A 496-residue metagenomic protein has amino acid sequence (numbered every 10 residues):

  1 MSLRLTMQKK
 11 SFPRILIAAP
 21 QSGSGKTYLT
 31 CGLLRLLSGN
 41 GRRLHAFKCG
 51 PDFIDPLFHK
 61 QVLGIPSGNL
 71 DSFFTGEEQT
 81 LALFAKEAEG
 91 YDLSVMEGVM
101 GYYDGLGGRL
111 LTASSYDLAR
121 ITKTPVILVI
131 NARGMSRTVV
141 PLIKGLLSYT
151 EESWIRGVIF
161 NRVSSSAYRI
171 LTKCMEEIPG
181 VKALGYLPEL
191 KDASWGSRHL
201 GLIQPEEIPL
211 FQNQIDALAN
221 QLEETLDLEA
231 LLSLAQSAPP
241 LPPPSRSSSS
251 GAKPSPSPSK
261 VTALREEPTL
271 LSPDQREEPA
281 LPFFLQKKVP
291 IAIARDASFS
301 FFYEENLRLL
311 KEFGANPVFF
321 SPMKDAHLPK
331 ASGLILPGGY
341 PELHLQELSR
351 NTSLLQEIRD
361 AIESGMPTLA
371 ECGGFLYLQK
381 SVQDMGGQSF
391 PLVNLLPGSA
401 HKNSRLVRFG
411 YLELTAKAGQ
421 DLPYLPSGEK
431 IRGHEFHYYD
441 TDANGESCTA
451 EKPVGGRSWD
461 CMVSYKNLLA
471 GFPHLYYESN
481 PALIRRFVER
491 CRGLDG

Functional and structural regions predicted by a protein language model:
R4-L5, P240-Q286: Intrinsically disordered, low-complexity terminal tails and inter-domain linkers enriched for S/T/G/P/D/E
Q8-Y28, L34-T122, I130-G157, S166-R169: ATP-dependent carboxylate-amine ligase catalytic core
A119, F284-K287, F299-V318, P329 (+2 more regions): C-terminal and late-domain segments of enzyme folds
T124, V181, E363-P367: A short helix->loop->beta-strand "cap" motif at the edges of active sites that frequently abuts
R137-R246: Internal gly/pro-rich beta-alpha loop/helix module that stabilizes soluble enzyme cofactors or their anionic handles
E206-P244, L281-Q286, R295-F299, S464-G496: Acyltransferase
P282-F284, V289-T352, Q356-A361: Phosphate-binding active sites in nucleotide-utilizing proteins
P317, P341-L422: Cysteine-nucleophile active-site neighborhood
